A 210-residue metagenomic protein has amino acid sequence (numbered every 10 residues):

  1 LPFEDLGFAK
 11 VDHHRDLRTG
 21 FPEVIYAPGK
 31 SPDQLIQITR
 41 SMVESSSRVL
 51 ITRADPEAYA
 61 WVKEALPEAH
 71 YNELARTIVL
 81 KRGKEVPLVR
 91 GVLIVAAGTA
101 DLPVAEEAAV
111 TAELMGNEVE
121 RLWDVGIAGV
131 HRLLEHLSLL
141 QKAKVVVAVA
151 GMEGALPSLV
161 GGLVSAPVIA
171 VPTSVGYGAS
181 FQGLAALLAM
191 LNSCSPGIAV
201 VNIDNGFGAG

Functional and structural regions predicted by a protein language model:
L1-A60, E64-A65: Long amphipathic alpha-helical segments
P22-I25, G91-A97, V146-A148, A199-N202: Short glycine-rich or small-residue beta-strand-to-loop segments that form or flank ligand, phosphate, metal/Fe-S
D33-L35, D101-E106, V130-H131, A150-V160 (+2 more regions): Short glycine/serine/threonine-rich phosphate/pyrophosphate-binding segments that cradle anionic phosphate groups
L50-P87: Anion-binding alpha/beta catalytic cores of soluble intermediary-metabolism enzymes, centered on
T77-K81, E118-K142, L184-A185, D204 (+1 more regions): Glycine-rich oxoanion-binding loops at beta->alpha junctions
L88-H131: Glycine-rich phosphate/diphosphate-binding loop of Rossmann-like nucleotide-binding domains
A96, Q141, V175, A179-G210: C-terminal binding/interaction regions
E135-T173: Glycine-rich phosphate-binding loop
